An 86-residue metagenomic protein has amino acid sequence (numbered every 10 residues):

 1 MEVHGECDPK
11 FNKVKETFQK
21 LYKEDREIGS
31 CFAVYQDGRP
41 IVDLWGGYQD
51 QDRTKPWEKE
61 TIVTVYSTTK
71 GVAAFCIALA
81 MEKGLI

Functional and structural regions predicted by a protein language model:
H4-V65, L85-I86: Short, conserved catalytic-motif segment at the N-terminal edge
N12, A74-F75: A generic alpha-helix surface/boundary motif
T69: Active-site helix of classical SDR
V72, A78-I86: Short, well-structured active-site flanking segments
